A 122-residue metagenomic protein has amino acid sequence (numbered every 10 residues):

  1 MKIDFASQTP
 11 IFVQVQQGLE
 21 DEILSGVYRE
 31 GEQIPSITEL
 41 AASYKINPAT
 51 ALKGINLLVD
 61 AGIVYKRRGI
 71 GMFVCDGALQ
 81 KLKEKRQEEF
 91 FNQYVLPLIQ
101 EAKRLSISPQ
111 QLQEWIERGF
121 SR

Functional and structural regions predicted by a protein language model:
M1-Q33, E39, K85, E89 (+1 more regions): Extreme N-terminal segment that seeds HTH/winged-HTH DNA-binding domains in transcriptional regulators
Q17, L52-G54, R67-G69, E88: Hydrophobic alpha-helical segments, especially transmembrane helices and their immediate juxtamembrane helical caps
V27-Y28, E32, D60-G69, C75-D76: Beta-hairpin "wing" of winged helix-turn-helix
Q33-Y65: N-terminal helix-turn-helix
Y44, A78-L79, R122: Short secondary-structure transition/capping segments
I70-E88: Short, charge-rich, low-complexity interaction segments located in flexible loops at or near secondary-structure
